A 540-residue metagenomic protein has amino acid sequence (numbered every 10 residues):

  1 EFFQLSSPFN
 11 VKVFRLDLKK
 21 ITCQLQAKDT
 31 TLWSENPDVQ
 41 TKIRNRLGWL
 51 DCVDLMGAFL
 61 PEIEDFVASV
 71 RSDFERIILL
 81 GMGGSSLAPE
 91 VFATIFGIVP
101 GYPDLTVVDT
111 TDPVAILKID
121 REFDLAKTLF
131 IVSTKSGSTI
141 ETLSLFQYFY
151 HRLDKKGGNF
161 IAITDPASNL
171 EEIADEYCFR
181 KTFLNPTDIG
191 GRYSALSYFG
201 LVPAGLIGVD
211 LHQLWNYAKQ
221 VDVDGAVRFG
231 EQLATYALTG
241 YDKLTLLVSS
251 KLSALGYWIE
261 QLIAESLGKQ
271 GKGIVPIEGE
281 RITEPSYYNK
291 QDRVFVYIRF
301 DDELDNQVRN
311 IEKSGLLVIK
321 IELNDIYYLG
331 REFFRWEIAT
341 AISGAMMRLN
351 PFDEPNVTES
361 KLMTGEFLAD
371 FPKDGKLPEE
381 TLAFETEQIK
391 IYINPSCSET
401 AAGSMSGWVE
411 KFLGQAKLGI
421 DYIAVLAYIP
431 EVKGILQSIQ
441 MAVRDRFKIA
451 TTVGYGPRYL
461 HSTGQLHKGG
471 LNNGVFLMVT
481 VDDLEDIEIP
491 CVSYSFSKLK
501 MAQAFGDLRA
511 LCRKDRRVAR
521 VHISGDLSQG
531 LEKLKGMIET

Functional and structural regions predicted by a protein language model:
E1-A68, L329-E332, M346, N356-E359 (+4 more regions): Extended, charge-enriched "interface" segments that sit outside catalytic cores
A68-G225, V294-N324, E366: Glycine-rich phosphate-binding loops that contact phosphosugars or nucleotide phosphates
S72-K127, T245-S286, F447-R458: Anionic-ligand anchoring segments at beta-strand to alpha-helix junctions in alpha/beta enzyme folds, i.e., glycine
L79, F130-V132, A162, T245-L246 (+6 more regions): Structural beta-sheet core signal
L117, A167-F179, G330-F334, G454 (+1 more regions): Glycine-rich, charge-decorated loop segments at or immediately adjacent to ligand/cofactor-binding or catalytic sites
K156-V296, I338-I449: Active-site phosphate/pyrophosphate-binding segments
D353, T358, L377, E399-A402 (+4 more regions): C-terminal amphipathic alpha-helical interaction region
P457-S493: Conserved, well-ordered active-site substructure
